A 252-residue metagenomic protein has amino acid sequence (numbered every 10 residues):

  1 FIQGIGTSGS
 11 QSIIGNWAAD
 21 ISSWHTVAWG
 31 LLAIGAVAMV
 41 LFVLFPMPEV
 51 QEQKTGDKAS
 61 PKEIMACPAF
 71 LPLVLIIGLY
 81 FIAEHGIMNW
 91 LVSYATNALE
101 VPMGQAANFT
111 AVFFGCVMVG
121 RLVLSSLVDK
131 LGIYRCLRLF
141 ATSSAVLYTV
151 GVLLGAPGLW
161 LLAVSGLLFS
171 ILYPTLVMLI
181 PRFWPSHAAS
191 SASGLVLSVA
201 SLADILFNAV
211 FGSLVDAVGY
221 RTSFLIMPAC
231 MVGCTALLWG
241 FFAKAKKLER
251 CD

Functional and structural regions predicted by a protein language model:
F1-S12, L197-F207: Glycine-rich segments within core transmembrane alpha-helices of 12-TM secondary carriers
I2-M47: Helix-loop-helix hairpin linking two adjacent transmembrane segments in secondary transporters
A19-L32, G212-C230: A membrane-interface helix-boundary motif in multi-pass transporters
M47-L73: Juxtamembrane intracellular "pre-TM" segments in multi-pass secondary transporters
P68-M118: Extracytoplasmic gate region of multi-pass secondary transporters
G120-G132, V215-D216: Helix-to-loop junctions at the C-terminal end of transmembrane segments in multipass secondary transporters
L131-L179: C-terminal transmembrane helical hairpin of 12-TM major facilitator-type secondary transporters
P185-Y220: A late C-terminal transmembrane helix in Major Facilitator Superfamily
